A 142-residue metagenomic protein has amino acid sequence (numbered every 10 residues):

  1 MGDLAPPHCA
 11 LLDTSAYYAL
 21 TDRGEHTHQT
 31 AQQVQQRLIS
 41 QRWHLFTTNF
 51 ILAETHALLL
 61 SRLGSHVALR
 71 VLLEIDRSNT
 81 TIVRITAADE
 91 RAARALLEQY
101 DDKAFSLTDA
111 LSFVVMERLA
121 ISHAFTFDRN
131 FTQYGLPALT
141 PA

Functional and structural regions predicted by a protein language model:
M1-P7, F113-V114, R118-A142: Acidic, PIN/NYN-like endoribonuclease modules and their adjacent C-terminal/linker elements
M1-T47, L60-L72, P141-A142: Short, well-structured N-terminal submotif of metal-dependent ribonuclease cores
D13, E54, D109, D128: Acidic active-site catalytic centers that drive phospho-/nucleotidyl reactions and related ester hydrolyses
Y17, L52, F131-T132: A generic structural signal for short hydrophobic patches within well-formed alpha-helices
A57-L60, E117: Short glycine/serine- and small hydrophobic-enriched flexible loop segments
E74-T86, R94, Y100-D102, F131-A142: Short acidic, glycine/proline-enriched helix-loop-strand junctions
T81-H123: Active-site neighborhoods of divalent-metal-dependent phosphate/nucleic-acid chemistry enzymes
